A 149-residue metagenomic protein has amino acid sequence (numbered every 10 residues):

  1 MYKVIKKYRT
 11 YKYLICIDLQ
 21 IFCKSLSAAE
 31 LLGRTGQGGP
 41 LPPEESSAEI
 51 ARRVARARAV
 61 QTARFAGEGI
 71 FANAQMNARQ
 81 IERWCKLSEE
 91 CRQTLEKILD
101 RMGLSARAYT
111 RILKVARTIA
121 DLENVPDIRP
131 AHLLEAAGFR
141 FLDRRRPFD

Functional and structural regions predicted by a protein language model:
M1-D149: Basic, amphipathic alpha-helical bundle interface domains used for macromolecular binding and assembly
